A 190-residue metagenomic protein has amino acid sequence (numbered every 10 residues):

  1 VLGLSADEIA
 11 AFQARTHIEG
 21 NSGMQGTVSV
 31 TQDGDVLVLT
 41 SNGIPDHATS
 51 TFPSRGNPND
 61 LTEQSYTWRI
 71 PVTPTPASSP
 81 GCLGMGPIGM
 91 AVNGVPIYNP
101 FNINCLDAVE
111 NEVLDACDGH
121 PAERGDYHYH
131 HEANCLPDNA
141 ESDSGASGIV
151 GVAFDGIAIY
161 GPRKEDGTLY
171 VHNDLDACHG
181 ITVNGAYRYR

Functional and structural regions predicted by a protein language model:
V1-A108: Solvent-exposed N-terminal domain segments of exported/luminal and surface proteins
G56-N57, A116-D118: Catalytic micro-motifs at enzyme active sites that drive phosphoryl/nucleotidyl and oxygen chemistry
T67-I70, A91-N93, E123-L136, V183-R190: Extracellular/lumenal glycan-associated surfaces
E110-L114, E123-V171: Short helix-loop boundary/capping segments
C117-A122, C178-T182: Tandem-repeat/low-complexity and Cys-motif detector
P162, V171-R190: C-terminal, well-folded lobe of enzymatic/effector domains
